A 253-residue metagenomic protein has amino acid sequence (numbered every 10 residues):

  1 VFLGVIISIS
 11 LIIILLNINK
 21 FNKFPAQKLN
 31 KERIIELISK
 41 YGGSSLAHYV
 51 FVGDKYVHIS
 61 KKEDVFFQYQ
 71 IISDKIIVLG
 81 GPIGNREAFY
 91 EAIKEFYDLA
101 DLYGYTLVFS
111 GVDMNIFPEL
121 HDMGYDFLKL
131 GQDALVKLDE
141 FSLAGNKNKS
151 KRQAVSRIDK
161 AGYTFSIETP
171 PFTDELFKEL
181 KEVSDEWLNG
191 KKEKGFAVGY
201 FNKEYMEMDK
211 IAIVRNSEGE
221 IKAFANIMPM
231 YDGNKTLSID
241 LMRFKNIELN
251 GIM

Functional and structural regions predicted by a protein language model:
F2-K20: Alpha-helical membrane-embedded segments
N17-I77, Y105, S110-F127, D139-Q153 (+1 more regions): A conserved beta-strand-loop-helix scaffold within acyl/acetyltransferase catalytic domains
I72-G81, I93, A134-L135: Soluble N-terminal domains of membrane-associated systems
G81-P82, D101-L102, L138-E140: A short, structure-level motif marking secondary-structure boundaries and short turns
I83-N85, F244-K245: A short, flexible beta-alpha/helix-coil linker loop
R86-D98, L107, E248-M253: Conserved acetyl-CoA-binding loop-helix of GNAT-fold acetyltransferases
E95-L99, E119, R157: Alpha-helical scaffold elements within enzyme catalytic domains, especially in hydrolases
L128-A134: Conserved catalytic-core motifs of GNAT/GCN5-like acyltransferases
